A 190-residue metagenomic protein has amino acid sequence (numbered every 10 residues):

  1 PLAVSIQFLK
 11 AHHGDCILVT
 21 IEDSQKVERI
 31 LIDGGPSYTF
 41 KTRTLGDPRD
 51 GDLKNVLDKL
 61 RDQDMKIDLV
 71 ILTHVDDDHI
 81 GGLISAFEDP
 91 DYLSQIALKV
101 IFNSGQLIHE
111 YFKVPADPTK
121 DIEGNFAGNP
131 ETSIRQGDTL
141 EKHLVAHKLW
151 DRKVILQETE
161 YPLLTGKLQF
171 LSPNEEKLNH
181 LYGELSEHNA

Functional and structural regions predicted by a protein language model:
P1-S5, G81-A190: Flexible, acidic/histidine-containing loops and adjacent segments that form or flank the divalent-metal
L2-M65: Conserved beta-strand hairpin/beta-sheet module of binuclear metal-dependent hydrolase folds, prominently
H13-D15, Y38-T39, V75-G81, L107-H109 (+1 more regions): Active-site environment of divalent metal-dependent phosphoester hydrolases
C16, V27, V70-L72, A97 (+1 more regions): Extracellular structured ligand-interaction cores
G34-G35, T73-V75, G105, P173: Active-site-proximal beta-strand/loop segments in catalytic clefts of secreted hydrolases
T42-F102: Active-site metal-binding motif and surrounding structural segment of the metallo-beta-lactamase
